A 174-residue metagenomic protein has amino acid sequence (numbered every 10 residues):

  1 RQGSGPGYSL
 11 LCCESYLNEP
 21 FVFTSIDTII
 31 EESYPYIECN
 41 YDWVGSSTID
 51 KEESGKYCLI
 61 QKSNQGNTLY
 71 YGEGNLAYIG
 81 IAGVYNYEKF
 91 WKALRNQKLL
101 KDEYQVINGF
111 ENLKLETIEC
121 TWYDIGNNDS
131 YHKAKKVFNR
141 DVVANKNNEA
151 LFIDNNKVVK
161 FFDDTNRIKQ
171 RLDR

Functional and structural regions predicted by a protein language model:
R1-F23: Conserved N-terminal catalytic core of the sugar/cofactor nucleotidyltransferase
R1-G5, K51-E53, W122-I125: A short acidic, often aromatic-flanked loop/helix-cap motif at beta-alpha or helix-coil junctions that lines enzyme
S9-C12, Q61, G109: Well-ordered alpha-helical segments embedded in enzymatic catalytic cores
S15-F21, I37-V44, N96-L99, E111-K114 (+2 more regions): Short glycine/proline-enriched coil/turn segments at helix->beta-strand junctions
S25-I29: The conserved acidic donor/metal-binding loop of glycosyltransferases
I30-K101: Conserved core of the sugar-phosphate nucleotidyltransferase
N75-N148: Conserved alpha/beta core of the MobA/IspD/sugar-nucleotide pyrophosphorylase nucleotidyltransferase superfamily
V143-L172: ATP-binding glycine-rich loop module of kinase domains
